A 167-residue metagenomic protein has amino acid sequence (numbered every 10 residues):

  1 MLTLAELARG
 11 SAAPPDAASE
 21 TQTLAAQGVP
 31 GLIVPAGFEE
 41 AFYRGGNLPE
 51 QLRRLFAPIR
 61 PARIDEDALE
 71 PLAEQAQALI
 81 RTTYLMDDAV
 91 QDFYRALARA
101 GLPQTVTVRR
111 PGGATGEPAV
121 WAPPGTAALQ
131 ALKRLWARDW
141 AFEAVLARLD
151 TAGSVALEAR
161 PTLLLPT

Functional and structural regions predicted by a protein language model:
M1-P166: N-terminal beta-alpha lobe that positions the nucleotide/phosphoryl donor in ATP/NTP-coupled carboxylate activation
